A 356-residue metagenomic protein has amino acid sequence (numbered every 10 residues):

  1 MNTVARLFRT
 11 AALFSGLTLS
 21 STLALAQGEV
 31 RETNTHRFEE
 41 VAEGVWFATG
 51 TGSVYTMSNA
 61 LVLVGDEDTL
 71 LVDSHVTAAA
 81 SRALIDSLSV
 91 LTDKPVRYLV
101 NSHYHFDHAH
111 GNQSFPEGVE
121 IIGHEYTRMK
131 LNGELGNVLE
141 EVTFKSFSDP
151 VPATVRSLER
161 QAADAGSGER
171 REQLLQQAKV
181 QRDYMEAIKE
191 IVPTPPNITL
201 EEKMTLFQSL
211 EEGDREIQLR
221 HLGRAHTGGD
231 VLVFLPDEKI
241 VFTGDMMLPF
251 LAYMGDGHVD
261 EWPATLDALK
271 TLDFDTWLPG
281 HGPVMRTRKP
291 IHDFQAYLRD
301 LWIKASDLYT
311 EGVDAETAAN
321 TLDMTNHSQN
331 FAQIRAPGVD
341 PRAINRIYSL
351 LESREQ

Functional and structural regions predicted by a protein language model:
T10-T22: Bacterial N-terminal signal peptides
Q27, T310-Q356: C-terminal regulatory/interaction regions
F38-S87, V231-T243: Conserved beta-strand hairpin/beta-sheet module of binuclear metal-dependent hydrolase folds, prominently
E40, M185, K189-L235: Core dinuclear metal-dependent hydrolase active-site scaffold
V72-S74, R97-H105, I122-H124, L222 (+3 more regions): Active-site neighborhood of phospho(di)ester-bond hydrolases with catalytic His/Asp-centered motifs
D86-P196, E202-T205, S209, I303: Active-site HxH/HxHxD metal-binding segment of metal-dependent hydrolases
E216-L272: Active-site-proximal loop/helix segments of hydrolase catalytic cores
I240, D260-V313, T317: Divalent-metal (often Zn2+) His-rich catalytic cores of metallo-beta-lactamase-fold enzymes
